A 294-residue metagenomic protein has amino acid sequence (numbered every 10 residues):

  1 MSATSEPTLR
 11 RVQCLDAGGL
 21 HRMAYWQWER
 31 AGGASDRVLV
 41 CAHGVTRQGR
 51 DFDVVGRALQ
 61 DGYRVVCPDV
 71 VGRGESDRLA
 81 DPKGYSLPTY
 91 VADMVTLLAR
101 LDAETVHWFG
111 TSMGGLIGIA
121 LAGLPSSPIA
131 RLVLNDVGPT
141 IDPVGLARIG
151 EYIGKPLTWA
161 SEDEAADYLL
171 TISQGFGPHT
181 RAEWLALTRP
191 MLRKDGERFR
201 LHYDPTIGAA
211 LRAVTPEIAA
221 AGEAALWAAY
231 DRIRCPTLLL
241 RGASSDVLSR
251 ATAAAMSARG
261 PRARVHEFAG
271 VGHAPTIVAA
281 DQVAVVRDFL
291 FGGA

Functional and structural regions predicted by a protein language model:
M1-L39, D61-Y63, D281, R287-A294: Alpha/beta-hydrolase fold catalytic core
G19, W26, A31-G32, V54-Q60 (+1 more regions): Active-site loop/oxyanion-hole signature of alpha/beta-hydrolase fold enzymes
V40-G44, R241: The conserved beta1-alpha1 loop
G44-V54, V65: Serine-hydrolase catalytic-loop signature spanning alpha/beta hydrolases and amidase-signature enzymes
E104-P143: Conserved hydrolase catalytic core segment
A160-A213: Conserved alpha/beta-hydrolase catalytic His-Asp/Glu region
D195-A255: Conserved serine/cysteine hydrolase catalytic core
V271-A280: Catalytic histidine-centered segment of alpha/beta-hydrolase-like enzymes
